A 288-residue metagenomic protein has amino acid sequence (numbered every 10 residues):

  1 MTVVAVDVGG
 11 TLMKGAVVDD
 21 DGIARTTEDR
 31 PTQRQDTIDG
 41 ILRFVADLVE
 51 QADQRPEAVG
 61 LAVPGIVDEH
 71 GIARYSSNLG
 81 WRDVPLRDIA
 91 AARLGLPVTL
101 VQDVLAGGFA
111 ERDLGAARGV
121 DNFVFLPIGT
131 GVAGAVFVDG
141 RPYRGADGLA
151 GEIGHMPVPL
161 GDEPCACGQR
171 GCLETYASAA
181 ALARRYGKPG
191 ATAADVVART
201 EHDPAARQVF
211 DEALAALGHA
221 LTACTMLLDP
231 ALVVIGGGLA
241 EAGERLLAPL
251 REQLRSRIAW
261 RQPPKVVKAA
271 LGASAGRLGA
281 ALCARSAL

Functional and structural regions predicted by a protein language model:
M1-A58, D68-H70, D88-V98, A110-N122 (+2 more regions): ATP-binding/phosphotransfer module of carbohydrate and carboxylate kinases, centering on a glycine-rich
D7, G60-P64, F125-G131, A135-F137: Short beta-strand segments
E28-R30, S77, A146: Short hydrophobic alpha-helix segments
A73-R82: A charged helix-plus-loop insertion that forms the helical arch/lid used to bind and gate nucleic-acid substrates
L100-Q102: Short loop/edge segments at beta-strand edges and connector loops that shape dinucleotide/nucleotide cofactor-binding
L105, G131, A240: Catalytic metal-binding/acid-base residues of hydrolase active sites
G107-D113, A133-V136, H155-M156: Adenylate-forming
L149-E152: Structural signature of FAD isoalloxazine-binding scaffolds in flavoprotein oxidoreductases
